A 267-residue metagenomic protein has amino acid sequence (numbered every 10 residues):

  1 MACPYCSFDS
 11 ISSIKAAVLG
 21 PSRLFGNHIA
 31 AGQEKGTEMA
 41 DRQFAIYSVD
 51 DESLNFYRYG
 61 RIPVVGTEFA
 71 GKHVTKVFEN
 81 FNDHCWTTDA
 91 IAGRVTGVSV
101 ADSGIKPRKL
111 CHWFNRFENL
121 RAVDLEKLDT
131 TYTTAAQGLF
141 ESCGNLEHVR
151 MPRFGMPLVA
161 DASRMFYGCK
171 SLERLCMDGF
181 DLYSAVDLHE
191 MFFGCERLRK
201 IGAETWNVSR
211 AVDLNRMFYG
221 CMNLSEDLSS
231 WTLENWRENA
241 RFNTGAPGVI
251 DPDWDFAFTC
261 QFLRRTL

Functional and structural regions predicted by a protein language model:
C3-C6: Cysteine-centered motifs
S10-S13, H28: Generic short N-terminal amphipathic or hydrophobic helices
I14-A17, A240: Residue-level detector of alpha-helical transmembrane segments in integral membrane proteins
A17-E38: Short, Lys/Arg-enriched N-terminal segments with co-localized hydrophobic residues within the first ~10-30 amino acids
G32-L267: Negatively charged
